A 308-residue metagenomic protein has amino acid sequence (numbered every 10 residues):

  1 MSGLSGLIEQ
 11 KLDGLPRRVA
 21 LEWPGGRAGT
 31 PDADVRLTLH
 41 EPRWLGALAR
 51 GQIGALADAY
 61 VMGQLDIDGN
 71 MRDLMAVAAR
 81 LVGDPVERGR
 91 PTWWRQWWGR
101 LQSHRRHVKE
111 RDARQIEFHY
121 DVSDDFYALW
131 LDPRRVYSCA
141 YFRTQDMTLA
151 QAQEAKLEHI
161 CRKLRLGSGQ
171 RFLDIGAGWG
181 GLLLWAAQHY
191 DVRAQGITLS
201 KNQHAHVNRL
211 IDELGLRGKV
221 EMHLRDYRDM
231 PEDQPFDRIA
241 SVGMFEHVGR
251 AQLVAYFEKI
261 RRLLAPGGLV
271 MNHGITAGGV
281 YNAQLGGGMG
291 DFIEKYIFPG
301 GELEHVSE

Functional and structural regions predicted by a protein language model:
M1-Q153, H159: Feature captures hydrophobic
S168-G176: Conserved class I S-adenosyl-L-methionine
W179-Y190: Conserved SAM-binding loop of SAM-dependent methyltransferases across substrates and taxa, primarily the Class I
G215-Y227: Conserved SAM-binding strand-loop segment of SAM-dependent methyltransferases
R228-I239: A short acidic, Gly/Pro-enriched loop at the edge of an enzyme's catalytic core that lines a small-molecule cofactor
V254-P266: A short glycine-rich, Lys/Arg-flanked "PGG" loop and its adjoining helix->strand segment in the class I
L269-E294: Conserved class I S-adenosyl-L-methionine
G301-E308: Short alpha-helix
